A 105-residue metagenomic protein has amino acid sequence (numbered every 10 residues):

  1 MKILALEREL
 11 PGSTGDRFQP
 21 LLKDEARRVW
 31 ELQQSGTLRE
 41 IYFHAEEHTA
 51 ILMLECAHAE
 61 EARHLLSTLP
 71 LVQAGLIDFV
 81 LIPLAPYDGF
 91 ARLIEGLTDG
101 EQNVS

Functional and structural regions predicted by a protein language model:
M1-S105: Conserved, structured core segments of small domains
